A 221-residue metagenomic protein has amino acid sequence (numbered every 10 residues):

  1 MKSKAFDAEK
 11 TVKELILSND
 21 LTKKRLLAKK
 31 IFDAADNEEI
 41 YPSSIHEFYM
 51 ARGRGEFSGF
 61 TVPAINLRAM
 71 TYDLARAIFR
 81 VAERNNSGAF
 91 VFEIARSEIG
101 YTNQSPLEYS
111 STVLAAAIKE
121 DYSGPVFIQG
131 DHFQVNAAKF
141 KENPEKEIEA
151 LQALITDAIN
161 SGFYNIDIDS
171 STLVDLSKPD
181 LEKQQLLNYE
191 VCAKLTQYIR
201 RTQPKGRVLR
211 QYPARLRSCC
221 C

Functional and structural regions predicted by a protein language model:
M1-E147, A153-T156, F163-Y164: Alpha/beta catalytic barrel-like cores
A95-T102, H132-K141, D169-Q184, V208-C221: Active-site-proximal beta-alpha loop/turn segments in soluble metabolic enzymes
L107-G130, K183-V208: Alpha-helix-loop-beta-strand connector modules within alpha/beta enzyme cores
K146-R201: Internal, well-ordered domain-core segments that constitute the primary functional module of diverse proteins
